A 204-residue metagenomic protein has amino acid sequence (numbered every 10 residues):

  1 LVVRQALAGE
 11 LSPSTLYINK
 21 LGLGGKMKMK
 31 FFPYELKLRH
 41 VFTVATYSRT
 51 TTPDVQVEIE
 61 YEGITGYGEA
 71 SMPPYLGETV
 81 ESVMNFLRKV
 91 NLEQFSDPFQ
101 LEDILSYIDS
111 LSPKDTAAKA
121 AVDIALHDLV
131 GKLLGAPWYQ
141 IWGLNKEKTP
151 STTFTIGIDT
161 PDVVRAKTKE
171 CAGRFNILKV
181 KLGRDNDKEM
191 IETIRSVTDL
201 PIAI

Functional and structural regions predicted by a protein language model:
V2-E10: Acidic, Ala/Val/Gly-enriched low-complexity intrinsically disordered segments
G9-K26: Short, Lys/Arg-enriched N-terminal segments with co-localized hydrophobic residues within the first ~10-30 amino acids
K26, T52-D54, A117, E147-S151: Sequence-level motif detector for i,i+2 pairs with an aromatic at +2
K26-L76: Structured beta-strand/loop patches that form or line metal/cofactor-binding pockets in enzymes
V41, Y67-E69, E78-V80, D162-V164 (+1 more regions): Short acidic, gly/pro-rich beta-turn/loop elements at beta-sheet edges and active-site/ligand-binding grooves
Y47-R49, E81, G143-K146: Short capping/connector residues at structural and topological boundaries
I59-Y61, T65-L134: Metal- or metallocofactor-binding catalytic centers and their adjacent structured scaffolds across diverse enzyme
W138-I204: Metal-dependent enolase-superfamily TIM-barrel catalytic cores that perform enediolate-based chemistry
